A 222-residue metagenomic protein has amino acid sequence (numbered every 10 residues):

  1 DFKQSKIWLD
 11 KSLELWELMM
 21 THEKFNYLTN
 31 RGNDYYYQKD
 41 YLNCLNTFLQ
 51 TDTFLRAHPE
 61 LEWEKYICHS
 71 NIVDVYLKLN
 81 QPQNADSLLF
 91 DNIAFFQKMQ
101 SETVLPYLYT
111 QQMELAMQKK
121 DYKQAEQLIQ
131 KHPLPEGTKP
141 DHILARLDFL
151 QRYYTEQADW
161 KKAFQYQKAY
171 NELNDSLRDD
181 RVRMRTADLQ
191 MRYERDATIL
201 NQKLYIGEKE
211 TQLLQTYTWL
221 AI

Functional and structural regions predicted by a protein language model:
D10-W16, L49-A57, F90-Q97, Q130-P135 (+1 more regions): Amphipathic alpha-helical segments of tetratricopeptide repeats
N26, Y66-I67, Y107, A145: Residue register of alpha-helical TPR repeats
D86, K123-E126, Q130-I222: Hydrophobic positions within repeat-based interaction scaffolds
